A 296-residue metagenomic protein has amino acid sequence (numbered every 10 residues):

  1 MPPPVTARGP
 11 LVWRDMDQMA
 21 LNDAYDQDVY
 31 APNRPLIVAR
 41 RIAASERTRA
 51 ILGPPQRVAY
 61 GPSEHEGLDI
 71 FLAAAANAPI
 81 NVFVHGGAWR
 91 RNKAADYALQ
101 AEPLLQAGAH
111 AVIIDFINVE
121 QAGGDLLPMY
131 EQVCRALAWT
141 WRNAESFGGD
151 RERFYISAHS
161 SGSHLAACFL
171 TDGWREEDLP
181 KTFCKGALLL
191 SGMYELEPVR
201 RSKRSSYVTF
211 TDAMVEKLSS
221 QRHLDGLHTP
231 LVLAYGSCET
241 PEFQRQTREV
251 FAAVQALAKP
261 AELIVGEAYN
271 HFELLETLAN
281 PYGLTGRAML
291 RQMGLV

Functional and structural regions predicted by a protein language model:
D23-A75: N-terminal cap/lid segment of alpha/beta-hydrolase-fold proteins
A78-G87: Short beta-strand element of the alpha/beta-hydrolase
V84, L190, G266-Y269: Alpha/beta-hydrolase
A88, F116-E120, Y194, N270: Alpha/beta-hydrolase active-site loop signature
N92-A101, A107, V112-R153, N280: Catalytic nucleophile-loop/oxyanion-hole region of alpha/beta-hydrolase and closely related hydrolase-like folds
R135-K203, V215: Primarily recognizes the serine-hydrolase "nucleophile elbow" in alpha/beta-hydrolase and SGNH/GDSL folds
L179-R201, D212-A252: The feature captures the conserved acid-bearing segment of alpha/beta-hydrolase catalytic domains
Q244, R248, Q255-V296: C-terminal catalytic histidine-bearing segment of alpha/beta-hydrolase fold enzymes
